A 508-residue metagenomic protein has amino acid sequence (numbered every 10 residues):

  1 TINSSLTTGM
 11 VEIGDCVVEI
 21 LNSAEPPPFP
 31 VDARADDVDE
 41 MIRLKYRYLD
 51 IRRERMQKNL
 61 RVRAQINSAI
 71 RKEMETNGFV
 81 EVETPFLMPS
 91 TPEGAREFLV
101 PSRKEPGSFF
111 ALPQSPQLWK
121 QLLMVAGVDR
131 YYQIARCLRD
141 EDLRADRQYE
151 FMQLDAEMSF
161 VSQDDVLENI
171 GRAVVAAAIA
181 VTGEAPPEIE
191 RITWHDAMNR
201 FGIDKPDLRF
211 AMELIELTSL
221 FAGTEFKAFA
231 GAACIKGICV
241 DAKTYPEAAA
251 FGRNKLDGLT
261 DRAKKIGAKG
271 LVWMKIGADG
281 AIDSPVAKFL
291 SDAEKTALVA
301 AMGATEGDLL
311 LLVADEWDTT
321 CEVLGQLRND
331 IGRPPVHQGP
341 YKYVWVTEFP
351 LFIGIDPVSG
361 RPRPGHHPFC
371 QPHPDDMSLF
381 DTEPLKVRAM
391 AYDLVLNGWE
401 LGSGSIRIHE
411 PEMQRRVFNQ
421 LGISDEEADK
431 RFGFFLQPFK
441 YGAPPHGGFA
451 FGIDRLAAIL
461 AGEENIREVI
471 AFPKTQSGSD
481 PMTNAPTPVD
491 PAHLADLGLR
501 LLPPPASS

Functional and structural regions predicted by a protein language model:
T1-S508: Class II aminoacyl-tRNA synthetase catalytic cores and aaRS-like
